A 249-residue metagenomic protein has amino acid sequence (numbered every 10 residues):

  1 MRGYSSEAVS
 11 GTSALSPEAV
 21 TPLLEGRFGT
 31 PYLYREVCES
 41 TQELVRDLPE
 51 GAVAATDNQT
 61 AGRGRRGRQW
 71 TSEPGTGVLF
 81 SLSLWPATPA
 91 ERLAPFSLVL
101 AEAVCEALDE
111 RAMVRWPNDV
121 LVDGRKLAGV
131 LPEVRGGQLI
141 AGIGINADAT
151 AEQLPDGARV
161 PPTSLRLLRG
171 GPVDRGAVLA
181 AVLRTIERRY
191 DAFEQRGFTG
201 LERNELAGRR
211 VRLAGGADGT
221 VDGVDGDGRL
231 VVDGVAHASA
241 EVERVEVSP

Functional and structural regions predicted by a protein language model:
M1-E106, S248: N-terminal lobe of the biotin/lipoate ligase/transferase fold
M1-S10, E50, A90-A112, V122-P249: Long, positively charged amphipathic alpha-helical accessory segments at protein N-termini or as interdomain linkers
